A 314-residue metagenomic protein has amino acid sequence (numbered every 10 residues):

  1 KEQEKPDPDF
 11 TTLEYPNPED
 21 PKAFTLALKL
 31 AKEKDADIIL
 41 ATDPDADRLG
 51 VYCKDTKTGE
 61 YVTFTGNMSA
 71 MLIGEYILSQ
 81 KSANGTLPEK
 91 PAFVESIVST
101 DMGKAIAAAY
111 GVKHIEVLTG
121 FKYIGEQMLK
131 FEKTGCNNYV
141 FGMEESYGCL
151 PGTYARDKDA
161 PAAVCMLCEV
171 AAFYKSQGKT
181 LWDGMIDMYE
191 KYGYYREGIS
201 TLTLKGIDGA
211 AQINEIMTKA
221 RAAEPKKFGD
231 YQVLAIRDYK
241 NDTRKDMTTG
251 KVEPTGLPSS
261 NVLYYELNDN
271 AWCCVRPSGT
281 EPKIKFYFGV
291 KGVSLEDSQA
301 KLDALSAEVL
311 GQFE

Functional and structural regions predicted by a protein language model:
K1-R48: N-terminal small/polar loop signature for handling phosphorylated ligands or for N-terminal nucleophile
E2-D7, A46-D47, S146, T280-P282 (+1 more regions): Short connector loops/turns at beta-strand edges and beta->alpha or beta->beta junctions
E2-K5, G66-A70, L118-K122: Short, acidic/turn-prone active-site loops that include or flank metal/cofactor- and phosphate-binding residues
P8-D9, V62-L78: Catalytic or ion-translocation cores adjacent to nucleophile or general acid/base/metal-coordination motifs in diverse
T12-P16, D55, L129-K133: Short low-complexity, flexible loop/linker segments enriched in glycine and/or proline with clustered acidic
K22-L26, I73, Y123: Well-ordered alpha-helical segments embedded in enzymatic catalytic cores
K32, A36-I38, T42, G59-V62 (+4 more regions): Phosphate-binding and adjacent anionic-ligand microenvironments
D47-N67, G103: Short Gly/Thr/Asp-enriched flexible loops that form oxyanion-binding sites at enzyme active sites
